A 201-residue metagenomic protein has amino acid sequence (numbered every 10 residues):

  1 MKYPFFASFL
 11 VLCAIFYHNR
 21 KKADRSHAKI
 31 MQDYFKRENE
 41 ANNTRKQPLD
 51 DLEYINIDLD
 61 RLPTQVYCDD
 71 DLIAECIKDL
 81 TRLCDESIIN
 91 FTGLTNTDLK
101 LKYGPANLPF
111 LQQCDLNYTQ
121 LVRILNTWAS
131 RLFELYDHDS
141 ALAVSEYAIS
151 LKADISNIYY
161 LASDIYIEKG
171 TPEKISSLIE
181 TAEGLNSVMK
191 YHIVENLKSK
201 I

Functional and structural regions predicted by a protein language model:
K2-Q120: N-terminal alpha-helical interaction modules that lie
T127-W128, L161-A162: Structural register within alpha-helical repeat arrays
R131-L132, I165-Y166: Residue at a conserved register position within TPR or TPR-like alpha-solenoid repeats
H138, T171-P172: TPR-repeat structural position
N157-I158, Y191-V194: TPR alpha-solenoid repeat register
